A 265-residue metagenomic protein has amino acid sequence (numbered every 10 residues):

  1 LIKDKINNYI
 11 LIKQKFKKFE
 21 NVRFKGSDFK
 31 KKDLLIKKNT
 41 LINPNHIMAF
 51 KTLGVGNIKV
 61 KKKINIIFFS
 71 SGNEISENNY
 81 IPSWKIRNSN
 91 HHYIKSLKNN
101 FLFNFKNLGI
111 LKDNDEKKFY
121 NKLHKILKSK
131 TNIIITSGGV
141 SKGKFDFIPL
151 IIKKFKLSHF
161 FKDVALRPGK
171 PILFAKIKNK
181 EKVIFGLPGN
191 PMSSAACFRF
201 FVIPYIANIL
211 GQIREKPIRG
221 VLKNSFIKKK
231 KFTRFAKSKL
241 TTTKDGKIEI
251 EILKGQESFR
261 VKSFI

Functional and structural regions predicted by a protein language model:
L1-I110, E249: Short, glycine/charged-enriched hinge/interface segments at domain edges or termini
D4-K5, S27-F29, I42, N57-K62 (+7 more regions): Solvent-exposed alpha-helices and their adjacent loops that cap or buttress functional pockets in soluble metabolic
N8-Q14, V183-G186, T243-G255: Short, well-ordered strand-loop elements centered on a beta-strand within folded domains, enriched for acidic residues
E20-V22, F50-N57, H159-F160, K170-I172 (+2 more regions): Glycine-rich, charged/polar anion/phosphate-binding loops that engage phosphate groups from diverse ligands
K30, I86, R214-I265: C-terminal terminal segments
L41, N73-E74, V140-S141, G189-M192 (+3 more regions): Short, glycine-/Ser/Thr-/acidic-enriched flexible segments
K59-L187, P191-A196: Helix-rich terminal scaffold detector
F198-I218: A charged, well-structured terminal subsegment
